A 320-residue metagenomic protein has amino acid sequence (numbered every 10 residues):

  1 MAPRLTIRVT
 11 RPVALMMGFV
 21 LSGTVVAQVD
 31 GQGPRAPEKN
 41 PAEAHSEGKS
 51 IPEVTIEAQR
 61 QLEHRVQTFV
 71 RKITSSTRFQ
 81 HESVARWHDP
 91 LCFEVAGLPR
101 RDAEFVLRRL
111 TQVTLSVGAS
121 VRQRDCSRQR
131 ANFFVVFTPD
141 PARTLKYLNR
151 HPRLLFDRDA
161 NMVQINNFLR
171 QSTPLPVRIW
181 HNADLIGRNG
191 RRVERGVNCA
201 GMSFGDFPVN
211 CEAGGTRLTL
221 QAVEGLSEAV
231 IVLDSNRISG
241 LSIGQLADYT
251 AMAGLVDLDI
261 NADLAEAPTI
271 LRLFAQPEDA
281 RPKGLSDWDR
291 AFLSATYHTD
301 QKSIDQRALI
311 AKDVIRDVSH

Functional and structural regions predicted by a protein language model:
M1-V9: N-terminal secretory signal peptides that target proteins for export/translocation
V13-T24: Bacterial N-terminal signal peptides
V25-G31, S46: Boundary at the C-terminal end of the N-terminal hydrophobic targeting segment
A36, A44-S46, S50-R60: N-terminal secretion/transport leader regions
K49-V54, S83-L98: Acidic/histidine-rich, surface-exposed loop or edge segments in extracytoplasmic proteins
Q61-W87: Compositionally biased P/S/T/G-rich terminal and signal peptide-adjacent segments that lie outside catalytic cores
E63, Q67-V70, A103-T111: Extracytoplasmic/secreted envelope proteins and their assembly/folding machinery, especially bacterial periplasmic
E94-R109, G118-H320: Long, folded non-catalytic interaction modules
